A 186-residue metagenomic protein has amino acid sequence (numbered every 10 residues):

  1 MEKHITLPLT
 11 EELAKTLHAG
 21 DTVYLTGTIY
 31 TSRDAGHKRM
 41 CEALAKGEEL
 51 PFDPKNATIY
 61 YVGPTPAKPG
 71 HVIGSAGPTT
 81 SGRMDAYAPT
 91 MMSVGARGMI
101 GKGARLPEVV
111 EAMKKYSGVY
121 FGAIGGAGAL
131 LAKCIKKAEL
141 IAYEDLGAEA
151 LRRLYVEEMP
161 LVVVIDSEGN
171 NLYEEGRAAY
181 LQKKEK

Functional and structural regions predicted by a protein language model:
M1-L9: Short, structured beta-strand/loop micro-motifs enriched in basic residues and often containing a Trp
L9, I29, P64-P66, E158 (+1 more regions): A broadly conserved detector of short glycine/acidic/proline-rich loop/turn motifs that flank catalytic sites and bind
L25, K133-K186: C-terminal binding/interaction regions
T31-S32, G36-M159: Feature captures the catalytic cores and cofactor-binding loops of soluble hydro-lyases/lyases that act on carboxylate
